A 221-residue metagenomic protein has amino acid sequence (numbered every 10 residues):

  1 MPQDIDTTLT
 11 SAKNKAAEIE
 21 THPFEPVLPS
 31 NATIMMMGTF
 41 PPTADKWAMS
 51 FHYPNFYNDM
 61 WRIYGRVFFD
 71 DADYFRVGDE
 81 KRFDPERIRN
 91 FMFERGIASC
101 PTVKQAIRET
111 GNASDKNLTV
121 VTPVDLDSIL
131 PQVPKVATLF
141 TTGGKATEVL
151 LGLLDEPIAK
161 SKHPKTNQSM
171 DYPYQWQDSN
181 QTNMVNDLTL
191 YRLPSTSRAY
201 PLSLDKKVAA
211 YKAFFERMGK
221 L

Functional and structural regions predicted by a protein language model:
P2-S30, P42-A44, P54-F56, I63 (+2 more regions): C-terminal capping/extension of enzyme domains
V27, R89-M92, P131-Q132: Short, conserved, surface-exposed binding loops centered on an aromatic residue
S30-A32, F93-R95, P134-K135, N186: Residue-level preference for short coil/turn positions at secondary-structure junctions
M36-M37: N-terminal nucleotide-binding beta1-loop-alpha1 segment
F40-P41, V103, K145, T196-S197: Short, flexible active-site-adjacent loop segments at beta-strand->alpha-helix junctions, enriched in small/polar
D45-L118: Short, surface-exposed acidic-centric catalytic microdomains
R66-D71, V149-L153, R217: Active-site catalytic microenvironments for nucleophilic, acid-base chemistry
E94-L153: Internal catalytic-core helix/loop-beta-alpha segment that presents or stabilizes conserved functional determinants
